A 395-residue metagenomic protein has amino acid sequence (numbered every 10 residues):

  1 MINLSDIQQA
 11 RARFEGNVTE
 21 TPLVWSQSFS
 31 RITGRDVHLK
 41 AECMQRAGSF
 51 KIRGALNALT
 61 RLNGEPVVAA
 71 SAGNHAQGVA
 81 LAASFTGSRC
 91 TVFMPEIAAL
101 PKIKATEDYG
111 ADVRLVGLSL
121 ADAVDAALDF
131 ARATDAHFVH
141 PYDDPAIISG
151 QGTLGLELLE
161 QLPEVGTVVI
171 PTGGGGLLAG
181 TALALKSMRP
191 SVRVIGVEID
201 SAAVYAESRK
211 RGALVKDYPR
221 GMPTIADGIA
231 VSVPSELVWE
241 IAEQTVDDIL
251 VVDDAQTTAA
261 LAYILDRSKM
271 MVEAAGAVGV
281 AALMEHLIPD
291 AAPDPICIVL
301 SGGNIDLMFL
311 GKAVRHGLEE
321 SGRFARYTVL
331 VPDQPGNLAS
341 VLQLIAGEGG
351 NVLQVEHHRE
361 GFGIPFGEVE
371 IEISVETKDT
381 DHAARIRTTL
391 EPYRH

Functional and structural regions predicted by a protein language model:
M1-H395: PLP-dependent amino-acid enzyme catalytic core
